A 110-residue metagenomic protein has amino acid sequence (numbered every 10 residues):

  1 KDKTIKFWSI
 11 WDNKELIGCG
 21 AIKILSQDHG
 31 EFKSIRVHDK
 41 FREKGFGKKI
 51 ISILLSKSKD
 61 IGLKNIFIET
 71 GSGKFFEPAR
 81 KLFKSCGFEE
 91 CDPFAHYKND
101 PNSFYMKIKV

Functional and structural regions predicted by a protein language model:
K1-H29, K33, H38, I51 (+3 more regions): Acetyl-CoA-dependent GNAT
Q27-H29, N65, S103: A generic structural signal for beta-strand entry/edge sites
I35-R42, S72: A short, internal acetyl-CoA/4′-phosphopantetheine-binding micro-motif in the GNAT/acyltransferase core
F41, G45-I53: Conserved acetyl-CoA pyrophosphate-binding loop and the N-cap/start of the following alpha-helix in GNAT-like
R42, K59, K84: Short polybasic/polar patches that bind polyanions
G45, G62, G87: Short glycine-rich hinge loops at helix-strand junctions in the catalytic core of two-component histidine kinases
I51, S58-G71: Conserved GNAT acetyl-CoA-binding A-motif
F67-C86, C91-V110: C-terminal "cap" of GNAT-fold acetyltransferases
